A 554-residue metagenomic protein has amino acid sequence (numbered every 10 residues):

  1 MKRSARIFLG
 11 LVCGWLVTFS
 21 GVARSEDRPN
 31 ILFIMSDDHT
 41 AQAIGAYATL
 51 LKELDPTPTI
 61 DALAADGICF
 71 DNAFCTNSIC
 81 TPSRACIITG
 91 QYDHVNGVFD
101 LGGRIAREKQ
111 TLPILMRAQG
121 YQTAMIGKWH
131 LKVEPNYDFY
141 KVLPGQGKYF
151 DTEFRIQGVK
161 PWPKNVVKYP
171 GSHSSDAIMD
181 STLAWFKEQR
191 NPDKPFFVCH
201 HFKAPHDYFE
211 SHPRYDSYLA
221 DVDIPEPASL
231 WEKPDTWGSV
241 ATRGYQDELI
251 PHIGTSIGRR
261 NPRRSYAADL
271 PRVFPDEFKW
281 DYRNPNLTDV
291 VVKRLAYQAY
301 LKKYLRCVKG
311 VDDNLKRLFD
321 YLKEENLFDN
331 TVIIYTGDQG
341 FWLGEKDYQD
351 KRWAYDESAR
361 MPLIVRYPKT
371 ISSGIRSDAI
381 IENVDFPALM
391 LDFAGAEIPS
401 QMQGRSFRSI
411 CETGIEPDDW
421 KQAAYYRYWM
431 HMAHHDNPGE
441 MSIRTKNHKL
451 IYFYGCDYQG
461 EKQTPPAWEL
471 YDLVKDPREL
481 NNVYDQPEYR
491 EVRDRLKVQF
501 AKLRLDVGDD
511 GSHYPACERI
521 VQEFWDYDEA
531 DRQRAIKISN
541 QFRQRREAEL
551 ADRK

Functional and structural regions predicted by a protein language model:
M1-V12: Bacterial N-terminal signal peptides that target proteins for export
F8, W15-A467, P477-V498, W525-K554: Formylglycine-dependent sulfatase
L470-Y471: Short hydrophobic beta-strand that contains or immediately precedes a catalytic carboxylate
V474: Residues forming the ATP-binding cleft of Hanks-type serine/threonine protein kinase domains
P487-Q522: A contiguous, mid-protein "functional segment" used to position or interact with cofactors/ions or partner subunits
